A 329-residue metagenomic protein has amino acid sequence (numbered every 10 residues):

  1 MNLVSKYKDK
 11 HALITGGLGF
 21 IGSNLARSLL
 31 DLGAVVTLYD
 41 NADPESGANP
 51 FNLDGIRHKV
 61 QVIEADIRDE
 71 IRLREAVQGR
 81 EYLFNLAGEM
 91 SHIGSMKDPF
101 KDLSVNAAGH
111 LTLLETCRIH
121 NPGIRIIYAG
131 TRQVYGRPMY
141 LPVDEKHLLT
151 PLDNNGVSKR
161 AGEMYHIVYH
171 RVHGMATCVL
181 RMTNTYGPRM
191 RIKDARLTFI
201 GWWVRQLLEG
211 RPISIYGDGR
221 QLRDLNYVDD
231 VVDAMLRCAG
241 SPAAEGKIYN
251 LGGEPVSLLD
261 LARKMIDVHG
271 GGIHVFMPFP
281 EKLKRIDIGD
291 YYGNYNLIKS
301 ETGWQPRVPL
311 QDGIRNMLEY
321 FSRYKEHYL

Functional and structural regions predicted by a protein language model:
M1-T183, N316, Y320, Y324: N-terminal Rossmann-like NAD(P)+-binding domain of SDR-like oxidoreductases, especially those catalyzing
T15, M96, S104-A107, G156 (+7 more regions): Short, solvent-exposed loop/helix junctions and linker helices that flank or host conserved functional motifs
L25-D31, A65, L208-L329: C-terminal substrate-binding subdomain of Rossmann-fold SDR/epimerase-dehydratase oxidoreductases
P44-E45, Y135, Y186, L222 (+2 more regions): Flexible, glycine-rich phosphate/dinucleotide-binding loops and adjacent beta-alpha linkers at cofactor/substrate
R72, Y82, K101, A108 (+5 more regions): Residue-level recognition of oxygen-bearing side chains
M90, H147, T183-Y186, G217-R220 (+1 more regions): Short, histidine-centered active-site or binding-site loop motifs used for metal coordination, general acid-base
K97-D98, Y140, N154, M190-A195 (+1 more regions): Short, solvent-exposed loop/turn segments at secondary-structure boundaries
Y140-P142, M164-R223, V228-L236, L258 (+1 more regions): NAD(P)-dependent short-chain dehydrogenase/reductase
